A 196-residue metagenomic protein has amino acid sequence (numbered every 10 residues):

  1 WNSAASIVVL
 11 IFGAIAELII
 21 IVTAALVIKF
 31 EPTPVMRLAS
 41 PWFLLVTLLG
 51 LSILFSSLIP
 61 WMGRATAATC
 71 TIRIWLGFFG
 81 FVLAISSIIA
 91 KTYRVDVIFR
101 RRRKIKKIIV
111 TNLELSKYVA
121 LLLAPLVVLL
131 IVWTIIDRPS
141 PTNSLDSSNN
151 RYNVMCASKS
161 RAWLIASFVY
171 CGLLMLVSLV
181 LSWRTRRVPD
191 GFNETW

Functional and structural regions predicted by a protein language model:
W1-W196: Alpha-helical multi-pass membrane domain signature
